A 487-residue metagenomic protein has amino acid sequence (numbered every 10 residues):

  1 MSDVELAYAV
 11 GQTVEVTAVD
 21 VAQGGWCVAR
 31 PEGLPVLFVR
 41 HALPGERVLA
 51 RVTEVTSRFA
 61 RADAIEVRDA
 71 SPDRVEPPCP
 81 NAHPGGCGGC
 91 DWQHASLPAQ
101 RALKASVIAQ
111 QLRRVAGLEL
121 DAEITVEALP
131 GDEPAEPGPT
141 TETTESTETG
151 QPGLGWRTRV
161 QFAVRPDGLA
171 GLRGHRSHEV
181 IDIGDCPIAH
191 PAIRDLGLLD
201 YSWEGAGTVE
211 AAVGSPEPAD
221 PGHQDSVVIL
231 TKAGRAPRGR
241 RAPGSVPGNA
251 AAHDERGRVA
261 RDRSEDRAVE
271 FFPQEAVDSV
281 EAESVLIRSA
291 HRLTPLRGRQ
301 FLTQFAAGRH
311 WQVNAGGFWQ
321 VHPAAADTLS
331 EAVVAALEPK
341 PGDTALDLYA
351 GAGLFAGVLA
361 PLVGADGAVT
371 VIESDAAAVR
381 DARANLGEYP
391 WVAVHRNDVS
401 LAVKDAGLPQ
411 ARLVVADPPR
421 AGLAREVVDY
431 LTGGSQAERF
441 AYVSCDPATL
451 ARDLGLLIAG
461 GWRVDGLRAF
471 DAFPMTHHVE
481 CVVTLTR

Functional and structural regions predicted by a protein language model:
M1-A416, A421-V427, Q436: Accessory RNA-recognition modules of RNA-modification enzymes
H395-C481: S-adenosylmethionine
V482-R487: Conserved beta strand-loop-helix elements of the APE1-like EEP
